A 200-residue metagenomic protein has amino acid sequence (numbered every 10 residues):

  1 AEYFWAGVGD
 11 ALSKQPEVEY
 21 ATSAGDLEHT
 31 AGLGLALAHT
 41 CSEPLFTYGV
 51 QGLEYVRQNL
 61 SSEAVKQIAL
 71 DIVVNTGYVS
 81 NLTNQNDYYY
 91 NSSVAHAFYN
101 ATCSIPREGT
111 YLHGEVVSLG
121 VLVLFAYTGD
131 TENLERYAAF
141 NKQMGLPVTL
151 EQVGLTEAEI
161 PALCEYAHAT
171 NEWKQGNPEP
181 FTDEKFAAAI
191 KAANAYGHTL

Functional and structural regions predicted by a protein language model:
A1-L37: A glycine/threonine-rich phosphate-anchoring loop and its flanking beta-alpha core in nucleotide/phosphate-binding
Y3, G7, A36, T40 (+2 more regions): Short, charged alpha-helical segments
V8, L12, V65-T76, V121 (+3 more regions): Short alpha-helical scaffolding segments that buttress acidic/His motifs in well-ordered protein cores
D10-P16, C41, G114-G120, H168-Q175: A short, terminal or domain-edge coil/loop segment
Q15-S23, G52, N75, M144 (+1 more regions): A short secondary-structure junction motif
Y20, A24, L53, R57 (+5 more regions): Residue-level signal for secondary-structure boundary elements
L27-A139: Active-site segments that bind and position negatively charged phosphate/pyrophosphate groups
D130-L200: C-terminal charged capping/lid subdomain of soluble metabolic enzymes
